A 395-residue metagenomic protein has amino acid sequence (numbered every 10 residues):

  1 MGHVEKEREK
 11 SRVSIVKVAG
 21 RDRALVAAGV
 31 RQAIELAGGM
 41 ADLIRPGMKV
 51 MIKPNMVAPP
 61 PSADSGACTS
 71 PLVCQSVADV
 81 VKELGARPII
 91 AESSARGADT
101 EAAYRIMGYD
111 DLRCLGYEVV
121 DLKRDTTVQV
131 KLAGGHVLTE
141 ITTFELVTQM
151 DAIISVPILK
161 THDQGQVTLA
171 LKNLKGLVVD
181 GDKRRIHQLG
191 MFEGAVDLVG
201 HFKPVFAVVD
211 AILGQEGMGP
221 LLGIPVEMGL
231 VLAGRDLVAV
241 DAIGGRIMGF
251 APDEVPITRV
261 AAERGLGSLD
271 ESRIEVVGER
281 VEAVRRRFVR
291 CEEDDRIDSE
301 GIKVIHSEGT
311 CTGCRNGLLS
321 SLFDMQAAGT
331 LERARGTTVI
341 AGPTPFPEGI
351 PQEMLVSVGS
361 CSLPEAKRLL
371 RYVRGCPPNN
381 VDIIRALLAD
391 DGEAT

Functional and structural regions predicted by a protein language model:
M1-T395: N-terminal and secondary-structure boundary signal
